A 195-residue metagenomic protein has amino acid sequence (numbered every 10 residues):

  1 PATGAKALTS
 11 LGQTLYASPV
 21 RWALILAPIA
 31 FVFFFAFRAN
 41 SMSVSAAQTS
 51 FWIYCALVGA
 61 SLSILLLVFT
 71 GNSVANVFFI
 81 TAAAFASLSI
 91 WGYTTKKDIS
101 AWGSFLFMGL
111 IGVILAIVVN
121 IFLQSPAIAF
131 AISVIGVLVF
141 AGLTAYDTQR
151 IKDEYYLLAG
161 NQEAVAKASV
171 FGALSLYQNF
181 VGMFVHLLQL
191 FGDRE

Functional and structural regions predicted by a protein language model:
P1-E195: A hydrophobic alpha-helical transmembrane-helix feature that marks the membrane cores and membrane-interface segments
